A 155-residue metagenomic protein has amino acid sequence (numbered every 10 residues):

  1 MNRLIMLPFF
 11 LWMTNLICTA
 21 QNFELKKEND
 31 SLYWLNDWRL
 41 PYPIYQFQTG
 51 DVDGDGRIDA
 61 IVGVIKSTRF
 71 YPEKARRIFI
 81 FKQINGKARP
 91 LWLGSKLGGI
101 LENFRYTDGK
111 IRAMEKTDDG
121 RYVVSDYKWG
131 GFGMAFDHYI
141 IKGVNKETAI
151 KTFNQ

Functional and structural regions predicted by a protein language model:
L4-T14: Sec-dependent N-terminal signal peptides
C18-Q155: Beta-propeller-forming repeat regions
